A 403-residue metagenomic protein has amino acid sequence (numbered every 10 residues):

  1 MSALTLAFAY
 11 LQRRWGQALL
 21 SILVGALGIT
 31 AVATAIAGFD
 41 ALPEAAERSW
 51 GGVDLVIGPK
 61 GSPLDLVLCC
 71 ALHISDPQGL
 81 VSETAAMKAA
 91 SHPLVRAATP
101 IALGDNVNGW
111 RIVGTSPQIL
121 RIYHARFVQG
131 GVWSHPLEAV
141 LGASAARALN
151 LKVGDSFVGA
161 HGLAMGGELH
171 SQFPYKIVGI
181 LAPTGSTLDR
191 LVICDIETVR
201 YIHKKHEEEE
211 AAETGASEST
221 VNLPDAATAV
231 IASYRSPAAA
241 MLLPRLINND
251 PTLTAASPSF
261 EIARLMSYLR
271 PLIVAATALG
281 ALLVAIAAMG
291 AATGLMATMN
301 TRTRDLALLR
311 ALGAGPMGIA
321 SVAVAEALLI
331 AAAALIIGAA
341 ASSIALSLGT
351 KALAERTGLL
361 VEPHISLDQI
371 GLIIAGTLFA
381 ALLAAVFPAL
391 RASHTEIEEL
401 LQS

Functional and structural regions predicted by a protein language model:
M1-A33, V324, E399: N-terminal Sec/SRP start-transfer signal
M1-R13, E47, G51-D54, E197 (+3 more regions): Feature of multi-pass inner-membrane transport and sensor proteins that recognizes transmembrane helices together
L23, I273-G294: Internal alpha-helical transmembrane segments of multipass membrane proteins, especially hydrophobic lipid-embedded
V32-R111, R121, H135, L243-I247 (+1 more regions): Hydrophobic, regular-secondary-structure patches
N106-S116, R126-A211: Hydrophobic secondary-structure segments that place a key small or acidic residue at a functional site
S171-P174, I180-I273: Mechanotransmission and gating elements of multispan inner-membrane complexes involved in transport and envelope
L283-G290, M296, T303-T350, L372 (+2 more regions): Transmembrane alpha-helical interface segments in multi-pass membrane proteins
A333-A375, V386-E399: Short helix-loop junctions at transmembrane helix boundaries
